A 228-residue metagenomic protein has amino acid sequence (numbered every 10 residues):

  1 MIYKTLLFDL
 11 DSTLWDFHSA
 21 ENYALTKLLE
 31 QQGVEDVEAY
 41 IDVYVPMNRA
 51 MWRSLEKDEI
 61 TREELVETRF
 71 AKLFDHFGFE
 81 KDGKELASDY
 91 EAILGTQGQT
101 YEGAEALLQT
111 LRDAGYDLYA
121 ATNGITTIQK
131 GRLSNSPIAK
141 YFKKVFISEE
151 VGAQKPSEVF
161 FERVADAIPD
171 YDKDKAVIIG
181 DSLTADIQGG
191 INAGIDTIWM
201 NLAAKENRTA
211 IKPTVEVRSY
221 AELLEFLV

Functional and structural regions predicted by a protein language model:
M1-L6, Q109-R112, I125-V228: Asp-based, Mg2+/Mn2+-dependent phosphohydrolase catalytic module
I2-L10, L14-E102: N-terminal helical cap/lid subdomain that shapes the substrate entry/recognition surface in HAD-like hydrolases
E56, T122, I178: Short glycine/serine/threonine-biased micro-segments
D58, G95-T96, D117-L118, D174-K175: A generic structural signal for short
F79, Y116, I195: Short glycine/serine/threonine/alanine-rich loop segments
G103-G115: Catalytic-core regions built around general acid/base machinery
